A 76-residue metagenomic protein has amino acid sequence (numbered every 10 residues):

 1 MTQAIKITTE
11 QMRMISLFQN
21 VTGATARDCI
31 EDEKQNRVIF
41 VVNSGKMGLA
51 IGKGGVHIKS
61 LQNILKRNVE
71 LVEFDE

Functional and structural regions predicted by a protein language model:
M1-E76: RNA-contacting regions in translation and RNA-metabolism proteins, encompassing KH/S1 modules where present
